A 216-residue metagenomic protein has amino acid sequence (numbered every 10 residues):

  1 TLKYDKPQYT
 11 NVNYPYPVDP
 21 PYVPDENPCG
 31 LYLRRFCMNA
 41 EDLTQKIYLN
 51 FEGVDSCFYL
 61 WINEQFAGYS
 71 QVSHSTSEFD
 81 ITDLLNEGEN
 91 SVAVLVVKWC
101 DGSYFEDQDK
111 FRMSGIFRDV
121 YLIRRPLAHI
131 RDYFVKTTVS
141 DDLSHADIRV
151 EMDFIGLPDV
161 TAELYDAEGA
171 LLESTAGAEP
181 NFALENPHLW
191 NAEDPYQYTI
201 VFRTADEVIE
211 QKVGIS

Functional and structural regions predicted by a protein language model:
T1-N11, A93-L95, A167: Accessory carbohydrate-binding/adhesion or oligomerization-edge regions at the termini of glycan-active proteins
P7, Y22-I130, I155-L157: Accessory beta-strand-rich segments of carbohydrate-active enzymes
D42-Q45, L85-E89, A183-T199: Short glycine/proline/serine/threonine-rich loop/turn segments at secondary-structure transition edges
L60-I62, S144-A176, P180, I200: Beta-strand-rich binding/interaction modules
F66-G68, L172-E173, E207-I209: A structural microfeature
T76-D83, E179-P187: Exposed aromatic-hydrophobic patches
A93-L95, T199-R203: Extracellular recognition modules
Y133-F134, R203-S216: N-terminal carbohydrate-binding accessory modules
